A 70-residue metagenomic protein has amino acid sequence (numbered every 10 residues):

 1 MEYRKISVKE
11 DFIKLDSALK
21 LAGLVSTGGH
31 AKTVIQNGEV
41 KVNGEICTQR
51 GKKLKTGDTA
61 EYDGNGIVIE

Functional and structural regions predicted by a protein language model:
M1-I13: A detector for short, charged/polar N-terminal pre-domain segments
K5, T59-E70: A positively charged, amphipathic N-terminal helix/segment that binds anionic biomolecules
K14-T56: A basic, amphipathic helix-loop patch mediating RNA/tRNA/ribosome contacts
